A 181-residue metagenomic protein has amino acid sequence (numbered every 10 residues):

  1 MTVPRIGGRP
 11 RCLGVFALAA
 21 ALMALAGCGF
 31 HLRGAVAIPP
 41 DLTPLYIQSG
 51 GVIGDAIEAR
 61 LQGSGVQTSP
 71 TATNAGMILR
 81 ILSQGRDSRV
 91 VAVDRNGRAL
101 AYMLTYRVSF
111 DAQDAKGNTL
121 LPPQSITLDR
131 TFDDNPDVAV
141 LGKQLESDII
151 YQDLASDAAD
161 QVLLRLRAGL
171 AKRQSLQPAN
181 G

Functional and structural regions predicted by a protein language model:
V3-F16: Bacterial N-terminal signal peptides that target proteins for export
A24-G27: C-terminal motif of bacterial Sec signal peptides marking the signal peptidase cleavage site
G29-L32: Bacterial signal peptide processing site
A37-L45, A139-K143: Acidic/histidine-rich, surface-exposed loop or edge segments in extracytoplasmic proteins
T43-G85: N-terminal segment of the mature soluble domain
R60-Q67, D111, D129, D157 (+1 more regions): Structured segments of extracytoplasmic/periplasmic soluble domains in secreted or envelope-associated proteins
R80-S125, D133-L145: Surface-exposed short loop/turn segments
L141-G181: C-terminal/domain-edge helix-coil "capping" segments
